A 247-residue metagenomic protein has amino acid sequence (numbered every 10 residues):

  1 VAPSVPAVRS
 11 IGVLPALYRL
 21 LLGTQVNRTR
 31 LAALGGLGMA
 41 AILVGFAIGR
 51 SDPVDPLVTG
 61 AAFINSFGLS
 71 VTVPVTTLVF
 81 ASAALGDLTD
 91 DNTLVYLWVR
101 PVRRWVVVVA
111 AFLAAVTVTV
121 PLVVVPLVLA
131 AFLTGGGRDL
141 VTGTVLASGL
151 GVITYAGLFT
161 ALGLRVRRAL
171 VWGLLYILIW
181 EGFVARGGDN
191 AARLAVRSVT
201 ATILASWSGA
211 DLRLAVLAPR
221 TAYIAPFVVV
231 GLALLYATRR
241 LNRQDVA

Functional and structural regions predicted by a protein language model:
A2-G35: Aromatic- and glycine-rich beta-strand/loop motifs that create alpha-glucan
V13-A16, D189-L212: Short hydrophobic, aromatic-rich alpha-helical segments embedded in or entering the lipid bilayer of multi-pass
Q25, N65, V108-A110, T238 (+1 more regions): A generic "structured core" feature
R30, R103-R104: Short coil/turn motifs that cap or connect alpha-helices
G35-D87, D91, V108-Y176, A185 (+2 more regions): Secretory targeting signals
Y96-R103: Short helix-to-coil transition segments within interhelical loops that connect adjacent transmembrane helices
G209-A247: Alpha-helical transmembrane segments of multi-pass membrane transporters/translocases
